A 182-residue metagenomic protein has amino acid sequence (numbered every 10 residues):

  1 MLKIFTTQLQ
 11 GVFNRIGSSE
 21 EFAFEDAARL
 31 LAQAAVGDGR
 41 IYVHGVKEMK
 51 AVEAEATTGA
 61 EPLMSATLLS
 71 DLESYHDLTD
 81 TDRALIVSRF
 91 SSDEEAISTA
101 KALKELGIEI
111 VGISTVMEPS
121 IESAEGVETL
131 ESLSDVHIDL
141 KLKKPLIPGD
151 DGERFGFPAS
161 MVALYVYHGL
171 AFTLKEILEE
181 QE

Functional and structural regions predicted by a protein language model:
M1, A23, P158, V162: Conserved acidic
M1-S18: Generic N-terminal amphipathic, Lys/Arg-enriched alpha-helix
Q10-N14, E125, L146, I177-E182: Internal, active-site/partner-interface "lid" segment
N14, R29-Q33, K101: Surface-exposed alpha-helical segments enriched in charged/polar residues
G17-E21, S88-F90: Short, flexible loop segments at the rims of nucleotide/cofactor-binding pockets, characterized by
S19-V36: A short, well-structured juxtamembrane/interface segment
R40-K175: Glycine-rich phosphate-binding loops that contact phosphosugars or nucleotide phosphates
